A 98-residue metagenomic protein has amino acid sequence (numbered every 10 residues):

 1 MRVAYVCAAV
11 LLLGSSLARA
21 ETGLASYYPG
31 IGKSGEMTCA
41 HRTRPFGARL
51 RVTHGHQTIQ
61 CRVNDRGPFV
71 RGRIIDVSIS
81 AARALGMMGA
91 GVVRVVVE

Functional and structural regions predicted by a protein language model:
R2-E98: Secreted/periplasmic proteins
